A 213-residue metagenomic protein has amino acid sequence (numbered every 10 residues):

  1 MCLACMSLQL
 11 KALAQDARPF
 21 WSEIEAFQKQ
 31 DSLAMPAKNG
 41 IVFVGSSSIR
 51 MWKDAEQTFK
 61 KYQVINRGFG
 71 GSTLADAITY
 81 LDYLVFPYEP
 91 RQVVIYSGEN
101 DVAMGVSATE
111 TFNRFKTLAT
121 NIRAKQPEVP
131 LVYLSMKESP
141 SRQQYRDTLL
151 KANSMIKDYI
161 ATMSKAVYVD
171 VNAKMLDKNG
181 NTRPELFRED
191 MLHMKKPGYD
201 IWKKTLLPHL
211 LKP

Functional and structural regions predicted by a protein language model:
M1-F43, K53, Q57-T58, P213: N-terminal secretory targeting modules
F43, V64-N66, Y168: Conserved beta-strand scaffold positions in the cores of enzyme catalytic domains, especially in NTP/NDP-utilizing
I49-I65, L74-F112, V132, M136-P140: Oxyanion-hole/transition-state-stabilizing segment in secreted/luminal serine hydrolases and related acyltransferases
N100, K116, T120-N121, K125 (+1 more regions): Extracellular glycan-modifying ectodomains
A108-L118, T148-N153: Charged helix-capping and loop-helix junction motifs
Q126-P130: A short helix->loop->beta-strand "cap" motif at the edges of active sites that frequently abuts
P140-P213: Catalytic His-Asp segment of secreted/periplasmic serine-dependent ester chemistry enzymes
